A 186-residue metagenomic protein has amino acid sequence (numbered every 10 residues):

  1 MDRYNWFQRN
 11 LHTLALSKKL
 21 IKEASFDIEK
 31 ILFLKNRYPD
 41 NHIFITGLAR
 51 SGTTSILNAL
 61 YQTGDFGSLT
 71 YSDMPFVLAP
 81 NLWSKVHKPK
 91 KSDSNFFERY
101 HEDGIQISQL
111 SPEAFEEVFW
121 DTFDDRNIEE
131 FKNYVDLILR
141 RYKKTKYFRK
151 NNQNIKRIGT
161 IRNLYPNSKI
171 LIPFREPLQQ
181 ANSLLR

Functional and structural regions predicted by a protein language model:
M1-H42: Extreme N-terminal, non-catalytic leader segments that precede Walker-type/kinase nucleotide-binding cores
F26-F33, N127-R140, N154-R157: A short, well-structured juxtamembrane/interface segment
I45: Hydrophobic anchor at the beta1->P-loop junction of P-loop NTPases
L48: P-loop (Walker A) phosphate-binding loop of NTP-binding proteins
G52-T54, P75-A79, K156-R157, L178-S183: Short catalytic/ligand-binding loop motif for oxyanion handling, primarily in non-cytosolic enzymes, centered on
T54-G67: A conserved segment at the C-terminal end of the G1
S72-F148: PAPS-dependent sulfation machinery
K150-N152, I161-R186: Conserved phosphate-donor/acceptor-positioning beta-strand/loop module used by diverse small-molecule
